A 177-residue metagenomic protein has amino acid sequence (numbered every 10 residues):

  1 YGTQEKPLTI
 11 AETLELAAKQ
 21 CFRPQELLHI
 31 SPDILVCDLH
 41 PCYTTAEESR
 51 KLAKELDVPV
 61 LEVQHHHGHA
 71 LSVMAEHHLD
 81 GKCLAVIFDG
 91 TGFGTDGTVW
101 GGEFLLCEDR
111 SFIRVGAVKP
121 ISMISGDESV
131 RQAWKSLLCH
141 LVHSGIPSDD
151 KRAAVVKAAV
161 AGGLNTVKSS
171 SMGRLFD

Functional and structural regions predicted by a protein language model:
Y1-D177: Short acidic/glycine-rich loops and adjacent helix/strand connectors that line catalytic pockets where negatively
